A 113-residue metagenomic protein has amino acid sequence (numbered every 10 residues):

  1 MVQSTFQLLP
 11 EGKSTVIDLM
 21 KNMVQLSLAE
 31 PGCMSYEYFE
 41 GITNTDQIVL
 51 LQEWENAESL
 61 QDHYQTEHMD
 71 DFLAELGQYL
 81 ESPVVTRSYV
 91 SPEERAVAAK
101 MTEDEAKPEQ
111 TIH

Functional and structural regions predicted by a protein language model:
M1-M34: N-terminal first-folded block
M1-Q7, E37-Y64: Short, well-ordered beta-strand segments in beta-rich or mixed alpha/beta enzyme and ligand-binding folds
T5, D18-L19, T45, D70 (+1 more regions): N-terminal/domain-start segments enriched in small and hydrophobic, helix-friendly residues, covering either
L8-P10, N56, V90-P92: Non-catalytic surface loops within mature trypsin-like serine protease
E11, T43-T45, E67-D71, E93: Short alpha-helical
S14-V16, D46-I48, L60, A96-A98: Short acidic, gly/pro-rich beta-turn/loop elements at beta-sheet edges and active-site/ligand-binding grooves
N22, L26-M34, E53-R87: An amphipathic, aromatic/His-enriched active-site/gating alpha helix that lines ligand/cofactor pockets
Y38-T43, A74-H113: Glycine-rich beta-strand-turn "strand-cap" elements at beta-sheet edges
